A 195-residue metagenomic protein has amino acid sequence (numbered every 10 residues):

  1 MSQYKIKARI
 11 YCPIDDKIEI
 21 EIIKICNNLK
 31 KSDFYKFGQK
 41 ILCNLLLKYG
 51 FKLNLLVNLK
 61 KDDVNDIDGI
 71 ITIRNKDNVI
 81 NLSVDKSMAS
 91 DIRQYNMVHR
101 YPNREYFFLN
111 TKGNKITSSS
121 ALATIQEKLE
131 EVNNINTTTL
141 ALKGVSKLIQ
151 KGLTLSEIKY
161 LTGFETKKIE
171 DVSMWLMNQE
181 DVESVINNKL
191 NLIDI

Functional and structural regions predicted by a protein language model:
M1-K24: Flexible interdomain linker/hinge and immediately adjacent N-terminus of the catalytic tyrosine-recombinase domain
E21-L53: Basic, Lys/Arg- and aromatic-enriched nucleic-acid-binding interface segment
L45-N58, K151-L153, T162: A short, glycine-centered helix-capping/turn motif at helix boundaries that positions DNA-contacting or catalytic
Y49, N58-M88: Conserved tyrosine-mediated DNA breakage-rejoining catalytic core shared by Y-recombinases
D63, N114, S119, G163-D171: Short, basic interhelical loop/turn and adjoining N-cap of the next helix at nucleic-acid- or acidic-partner-contacting
D85-N133: Active-site/catalytic core of tyrosine-dependent DNA strand-transfer enzymes
A123-T162: Short, basic (Lys/Arg/His-rich) helix/loop patches that form interaction surfaces in the mid-to-C-terminal regions
T162-L190: Catalytic-site neighborhood detector that most strongly recognizes the C-terminal catalytic loop/helix of tyrosine
